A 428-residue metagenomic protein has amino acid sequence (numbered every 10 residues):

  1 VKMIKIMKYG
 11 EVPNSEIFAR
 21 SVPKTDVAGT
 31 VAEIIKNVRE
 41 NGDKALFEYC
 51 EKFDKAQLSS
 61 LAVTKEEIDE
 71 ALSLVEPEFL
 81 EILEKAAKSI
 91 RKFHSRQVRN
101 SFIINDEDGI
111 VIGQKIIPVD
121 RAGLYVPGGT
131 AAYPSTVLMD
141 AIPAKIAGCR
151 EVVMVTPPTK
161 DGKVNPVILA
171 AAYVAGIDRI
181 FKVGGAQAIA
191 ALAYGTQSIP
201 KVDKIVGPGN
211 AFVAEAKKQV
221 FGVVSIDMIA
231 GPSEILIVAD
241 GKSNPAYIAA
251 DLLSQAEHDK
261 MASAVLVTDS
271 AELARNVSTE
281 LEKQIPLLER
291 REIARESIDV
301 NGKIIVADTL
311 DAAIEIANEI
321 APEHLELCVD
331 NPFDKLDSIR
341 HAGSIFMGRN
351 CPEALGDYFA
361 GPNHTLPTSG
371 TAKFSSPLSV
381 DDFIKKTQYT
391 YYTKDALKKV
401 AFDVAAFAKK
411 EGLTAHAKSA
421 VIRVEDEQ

Functional and structural regions predicted by a protein language model:
V1-D120: N-terminal Rossmann-like NAD(P)+-binding subdomain of aldehyde/semialdehyde dehydrogenases
I4-G10, R179-G184, I304-T309: Short acidic-hydrophobic, aromatic-tinged amphipathic segments that line or gate anion-handling sites
I104-A170: Conserved small-residue-rich beta-alpha loop and adjacent elements that most often cradle the phosphate/pyrophosphate
M139-R150, Y173-A175, A193-I199, K217-Q219 (+1 more regions): Alpha-helix C-terminal capping segments
G176-S254, H258-S263: Conserved NAD(P)+-binding/catalytic subdomain of aldehyde/semialdehyde dehydrogenases
M228-V300, I304: A conserved active-site cap/scaffold subdomain adjacent to cofactor or substrate pockets
N318-Q428: C-terminal core of ALDH-fold dehydrogenases
